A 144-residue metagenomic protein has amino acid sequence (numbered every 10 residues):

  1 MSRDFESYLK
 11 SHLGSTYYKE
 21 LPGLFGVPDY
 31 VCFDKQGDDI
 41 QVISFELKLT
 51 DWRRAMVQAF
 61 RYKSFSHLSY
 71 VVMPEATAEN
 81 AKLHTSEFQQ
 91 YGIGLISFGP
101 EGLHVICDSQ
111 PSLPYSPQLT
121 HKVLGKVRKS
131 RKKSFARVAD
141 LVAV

Functional and structural regions predicted by a protein language model:
M1-G26, Q36, V144: Acidic-basic catalytic patches of nuclease active cores, encompassing PD-(D/E)XK and other metal-cofactor nuclease
F5, Y30-C32, I40-D51: Conserved catalytic cores of phosphodiester-cleaving nucleases, focusing on short active-site segments
G26-P28, I93: Change "...and in nucleic-acid phosphodiester-cleaving endonucleases..." to "...and in nucleic-acid processing enzymes
V27, D39-Q41, M56: A structure-centric signal for secondary-structure junctions around beta-strands
F33-K35, F98: A generic structural motif
G37-D39, K63-S64: Flexible, charged surface loops at secondary-structure boundaries
L49-F98: Catalytic cores of nucleic-acid endonucleases
Q90-V144: Non-catalytic C-terminal interaction segments of nucleic acid-processing enzymes
